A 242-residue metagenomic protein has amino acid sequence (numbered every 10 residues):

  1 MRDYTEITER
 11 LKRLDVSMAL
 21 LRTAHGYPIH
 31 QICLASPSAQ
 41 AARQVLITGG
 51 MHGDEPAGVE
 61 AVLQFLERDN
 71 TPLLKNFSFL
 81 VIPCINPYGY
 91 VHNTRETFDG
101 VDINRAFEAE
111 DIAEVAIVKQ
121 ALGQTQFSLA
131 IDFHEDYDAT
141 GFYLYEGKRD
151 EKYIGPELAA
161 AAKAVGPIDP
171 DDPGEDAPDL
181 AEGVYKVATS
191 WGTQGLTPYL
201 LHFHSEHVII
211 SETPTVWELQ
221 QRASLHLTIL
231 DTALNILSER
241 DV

Functional and structural regions predicted by a protein language model:
M1-V242: Structured catalytic-domain cores with a bias toward divalent-metal coordination
